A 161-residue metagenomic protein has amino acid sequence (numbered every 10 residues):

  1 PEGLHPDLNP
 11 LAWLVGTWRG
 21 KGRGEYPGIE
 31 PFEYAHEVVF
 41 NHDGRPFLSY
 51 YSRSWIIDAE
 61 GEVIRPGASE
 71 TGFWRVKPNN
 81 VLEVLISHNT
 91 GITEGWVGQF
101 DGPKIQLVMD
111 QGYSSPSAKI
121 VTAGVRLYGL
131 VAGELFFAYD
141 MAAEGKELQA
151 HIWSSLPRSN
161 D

Functional and structural regions predicted by a protein language model:
P1-F47, W55-R65, A132, A143-D161: Amphipathic/hydrophobic helical signal segments and adjacent flexible N-terminal regions that mediate secretion
G20, L48-S52, L82-I86, I105-M109 (+1 more regions): Short hydrophobic/aromatic-rich beta-strand segments that constitute the beta-sheet cores of beta-sandwich/beta-barrel
F32-Y34, A68, I92, I120-T122 (+1 more regions): Residues that act as N-cap/strand-start positions at coil-to-secondary-structure junctions
A35-N41, E70-R75, G95-Q99, A123-G129 (+1 more regions): Hydrophobic/aromatic beta-strand elements that line small-molecule binding cavities or substrate pockets in beta-rich
I57-V97: Helix-adjacent hinge/juxtasegments
T90-T93, F100-V125: Acidic, glycine-rich flexible loop segments
I92-E94, Q99, A132-E134, A138: A beta-strand edge to alpha-helix "cap/lid" segment located at domain peripheries
A118-F136, H151: Phosphate-end processing signature that detects enzymes handling 5′-triphosphorylated RNA and polyphosphate
